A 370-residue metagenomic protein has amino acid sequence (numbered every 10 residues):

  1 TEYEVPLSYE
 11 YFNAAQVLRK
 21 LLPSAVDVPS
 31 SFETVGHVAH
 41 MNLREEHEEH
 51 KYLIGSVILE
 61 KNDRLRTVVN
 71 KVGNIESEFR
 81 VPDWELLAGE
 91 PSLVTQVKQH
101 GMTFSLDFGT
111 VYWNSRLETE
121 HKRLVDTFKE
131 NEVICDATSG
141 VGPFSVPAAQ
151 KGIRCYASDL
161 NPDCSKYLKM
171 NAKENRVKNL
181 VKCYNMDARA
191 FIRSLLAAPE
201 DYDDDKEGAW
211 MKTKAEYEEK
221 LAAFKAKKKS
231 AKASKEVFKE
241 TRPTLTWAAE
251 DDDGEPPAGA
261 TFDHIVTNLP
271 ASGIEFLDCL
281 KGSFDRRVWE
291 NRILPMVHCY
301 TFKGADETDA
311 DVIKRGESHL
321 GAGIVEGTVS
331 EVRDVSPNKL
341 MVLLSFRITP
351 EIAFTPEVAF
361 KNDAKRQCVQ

Functional and structural regions predicted by a protein language model:
T1-Q370: SAM-dependent transferase fold signal centered on methyltransferase-like domains, encompassing both Class I
